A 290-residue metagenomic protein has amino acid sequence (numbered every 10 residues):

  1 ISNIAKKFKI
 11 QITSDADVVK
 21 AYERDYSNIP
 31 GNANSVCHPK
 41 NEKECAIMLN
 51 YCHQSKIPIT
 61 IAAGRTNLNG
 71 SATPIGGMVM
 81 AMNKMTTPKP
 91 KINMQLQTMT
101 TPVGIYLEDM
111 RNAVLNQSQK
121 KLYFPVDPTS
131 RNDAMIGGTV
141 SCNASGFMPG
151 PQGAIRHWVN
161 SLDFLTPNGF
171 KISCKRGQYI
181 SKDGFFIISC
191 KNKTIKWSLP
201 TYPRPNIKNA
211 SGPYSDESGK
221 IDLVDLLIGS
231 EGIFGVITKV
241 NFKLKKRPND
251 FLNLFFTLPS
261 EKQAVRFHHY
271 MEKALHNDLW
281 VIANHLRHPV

Functional and structural regions predicted by a protein language model:
I1-A5, C52, F267-K273: Short amphipathic alpha-helices in soluble, non-transmembrane regions that often serve as interface/regulatory elements
I4-E23: Conserved oxyanion/phosphate-binding beta-strand-loop segments in alpha/beta enzyme cores
A5-Q11, K273-W280: Short secondary-structure junctions
D17-T87, T101, N112-Q117, F124: Glycine-rich N-terminal segment of FAD-binding domains in flavoprotein oxidoreductases, spanning the beta-loop-helix
N28-A33, I92-L96, R247-L252: Short glycine-enriched loop/turn motifs at secondary-structure junctions
V36, T98-T100, N253-F255: Short aromatic/hydrophobic contact patches that present stacked aromatics for nucleic-acid/ligand binding
T87-K91, V103, L107-K273: FAD-binding subdomain of flavoenzyme oxidoreductases
N277-V290: Terminal amphipathic helices with adjacent charged low-complexity linkers/tails
